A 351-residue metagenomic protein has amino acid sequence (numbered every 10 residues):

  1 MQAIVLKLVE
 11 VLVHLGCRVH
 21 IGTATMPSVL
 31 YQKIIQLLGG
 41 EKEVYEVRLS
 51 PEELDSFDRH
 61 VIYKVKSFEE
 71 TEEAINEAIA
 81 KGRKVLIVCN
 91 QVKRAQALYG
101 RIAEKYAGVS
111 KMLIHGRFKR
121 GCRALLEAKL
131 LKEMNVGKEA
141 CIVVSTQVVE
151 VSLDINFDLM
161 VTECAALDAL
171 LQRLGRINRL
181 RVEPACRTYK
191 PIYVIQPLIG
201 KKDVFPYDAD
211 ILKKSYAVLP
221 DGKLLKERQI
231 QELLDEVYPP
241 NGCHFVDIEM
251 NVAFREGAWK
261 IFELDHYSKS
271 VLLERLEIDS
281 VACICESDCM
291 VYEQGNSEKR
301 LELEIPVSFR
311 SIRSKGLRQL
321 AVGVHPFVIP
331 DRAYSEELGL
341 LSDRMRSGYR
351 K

Functional and structural regions predicted by a protein language model:
M1, L8-I34: Conserved helicase ATPase motor motifs in RecA-like P-loop NTPase domains
M1-L8, L153-F157: Conserved ATPase-coupling elements of RecA-like P-loop NTPase cores
L15-H20, K84, K138-I142: Loop/turn-to-beta-strand initiation segments
G22-M26, Q91, S145-V148: Ser/Thr-glycine-rich phosphate-binding loops at phosphate-binding pockets of nucleotides, nucleotide cofactors
M26-A78: Interdomain hinge/linker at the junction between the two RecA-like core domains of SF2 helicases
Y31, E73-A74, A80, K84 (+5 more regions): C-terminal helicase lobe and adjacent C-terminal extensions/tails of nucleic-acid helicase motors
N135-E150: Conserved two-lobed SF2 helicase motor
